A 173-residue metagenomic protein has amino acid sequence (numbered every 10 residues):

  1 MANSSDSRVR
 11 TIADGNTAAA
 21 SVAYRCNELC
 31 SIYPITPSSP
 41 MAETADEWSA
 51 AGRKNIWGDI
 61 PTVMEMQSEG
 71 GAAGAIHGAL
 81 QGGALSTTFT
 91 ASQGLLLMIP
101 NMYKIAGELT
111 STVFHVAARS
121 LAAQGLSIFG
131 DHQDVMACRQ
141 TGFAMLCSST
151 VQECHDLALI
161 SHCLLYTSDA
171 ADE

Functional and structural regions predicted by a protein language model:
M1-A137, G142, L159: Thiamine diphosphate
S49, L165-Y166: Hydrophobic, Leu/Ile/Phe/Ala-enriched alpha-helical segments that form helix-helix packing faces
T141-C154: Flexible, glycine/proline-enriched loop segments at strand-loop-helix junctions that form or flank small-ligand binding
Y166-E173: Conserved small/polar residues in nucleotide/adenosyl-binding loops
